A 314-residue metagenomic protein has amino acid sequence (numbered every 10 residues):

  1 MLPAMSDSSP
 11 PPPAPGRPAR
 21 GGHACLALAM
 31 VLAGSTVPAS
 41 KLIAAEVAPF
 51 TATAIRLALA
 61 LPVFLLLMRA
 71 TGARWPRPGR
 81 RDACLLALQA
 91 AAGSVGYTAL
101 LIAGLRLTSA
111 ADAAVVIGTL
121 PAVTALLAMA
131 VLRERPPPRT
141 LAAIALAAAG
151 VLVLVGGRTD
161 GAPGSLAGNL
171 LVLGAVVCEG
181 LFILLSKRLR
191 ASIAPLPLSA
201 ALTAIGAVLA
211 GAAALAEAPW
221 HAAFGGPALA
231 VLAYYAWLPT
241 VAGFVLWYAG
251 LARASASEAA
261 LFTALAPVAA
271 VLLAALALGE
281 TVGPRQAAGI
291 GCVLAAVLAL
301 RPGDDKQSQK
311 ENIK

Functional and structural regions predicted by a protein language model:
M1-V31, L61-Q89, I102, L107 (+7 more regions): Membrane-interface interhelical linkers
H23, A29-A44: A broad helix-preferring feature
A24, L28, A54-L59, C84 (+10 more regions): Hydrophobic residues within alpha-helical transmembrane segments of multi-pass solute transporters/permease subunits
A29, T53-I55, S94, T98 (+3 more regions): Helix-helix packing/entry segments at the starts of transmembrane helices
V31-G34, P38, L65, A90-V95 (+9 more regions): Hydrophobic/small/kink-forming positions within alpha-helical transmembrane segments of polytopic membrane proteins
P38-F50, T71-R74: Short, hydrophobic transmembrane alpha-helix segments
A48-P62, A103-P121, S165-C178, G226-T240 (+2 more regions): Structural signature of hydrophobic alpha-helical transmembrane segments
F64, L127, P136-R158, V208-A210 (+3 more regions): Hydrophobic transmembrane alpha-helices of multi-pass small-molecule transport proteins
